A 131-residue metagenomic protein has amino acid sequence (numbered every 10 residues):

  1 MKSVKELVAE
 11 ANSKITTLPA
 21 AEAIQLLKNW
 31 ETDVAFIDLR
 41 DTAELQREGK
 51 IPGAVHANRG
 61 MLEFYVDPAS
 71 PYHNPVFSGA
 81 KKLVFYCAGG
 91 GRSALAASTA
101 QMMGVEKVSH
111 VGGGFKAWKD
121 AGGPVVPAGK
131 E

Functional and structural regions predicted by a protein language model:
M1-V34, T42-K82, R92-E131: Rhodanese-like catalytic fold shared by cysteine-dependent sulfurtransferases and DSP/PTP-type phosphatases
I37: Active-site flanking residues adjacent to catalytic metal/cofactor-binding acidic residues
Y86: Short, surface-exposed ligand- or partner-binding patches at beta-edge/loop junctions that are enriched in aromatics
